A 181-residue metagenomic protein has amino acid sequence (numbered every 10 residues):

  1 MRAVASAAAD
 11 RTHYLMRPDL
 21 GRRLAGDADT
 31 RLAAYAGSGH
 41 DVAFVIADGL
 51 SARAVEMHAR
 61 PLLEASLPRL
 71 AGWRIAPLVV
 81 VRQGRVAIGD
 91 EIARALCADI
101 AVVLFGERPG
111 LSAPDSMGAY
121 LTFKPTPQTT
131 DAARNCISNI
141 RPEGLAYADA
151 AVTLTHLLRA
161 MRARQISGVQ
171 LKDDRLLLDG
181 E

Functional and structural regions predicted by a protein language model:
M1-A36: N-terminal low-complexity, intrinsically disordered segments
D10, G49-A54, G84-R85, R108-L111: Gly/Ser/Thr-rich loops at beta-strand to alpha-helix junctions that form or flank small-molecule/cofactor-binding
G37-V42, W73-A76, C97-I100, D115-M117 (+1 more regions): Short coil/turn connectors at secondary-structure junctions
D41-A54, V102-L104: Short glycine-rich or small-residue beta-strand-to-loop segments that form or flank ligand, phosphate, metal/Fe-S
A52-W73: Glycine-rich phosphate/diphosphate-binding loop of Rossmann-like nucleotide-binding domains
P68-L96: Active-site rim loops that border cofactor/substrate pockets in soluble metabolic enzymes
D90-M117: Glycine-rich phosphate-binding loop
E107-E181: C-terminal functional extensions of proteins
